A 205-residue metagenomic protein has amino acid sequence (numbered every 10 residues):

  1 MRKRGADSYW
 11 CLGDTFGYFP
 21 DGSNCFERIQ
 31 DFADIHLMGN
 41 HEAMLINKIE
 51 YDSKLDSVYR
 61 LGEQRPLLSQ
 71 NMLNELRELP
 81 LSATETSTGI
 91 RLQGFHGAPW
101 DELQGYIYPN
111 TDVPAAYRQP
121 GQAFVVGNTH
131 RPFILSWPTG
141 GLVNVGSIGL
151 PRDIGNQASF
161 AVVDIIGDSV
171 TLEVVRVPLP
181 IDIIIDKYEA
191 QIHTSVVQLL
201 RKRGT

Functional and structural regions predicted by a protein language model:
M1-A6, T86-T88, R118-P120, V162 (+1 more regions): Glycine-rich phosphate-binding loop signature in dinucleotide/nucleotide-binding domains
M1-L73, R77: Core catalytic region of metal-dependent phosphoesterases/phosphodiesterases, especially metallo-beta-lactamase-like
Y9-D14, I35-N40, F95, A123-N128 (+1 more regions): Active-site neighborhood of phospho(di)ester-bond hydrolases with catalytic His/Asp-centered motifs
G17-F19, H41-I46, E102, V125-S136 (+1 more regions): Active-site environment of divalent metal-dependent phosphoester hydrolases
S53-Y59, T88-Q119, P151: Active-site-proximal segments of metal-dependent phosphoesterases and phosphodiesterases across multiple
L81-G89, L135-W137: Short acidic-hydrophobic surface loop/beta-edge motif
Y108-V145: Anionic-ligand binding region
S136-T205: Acidic, His/Gly-rich catalytic cores of divalent-metal-dependent hydrolytic chemistry
